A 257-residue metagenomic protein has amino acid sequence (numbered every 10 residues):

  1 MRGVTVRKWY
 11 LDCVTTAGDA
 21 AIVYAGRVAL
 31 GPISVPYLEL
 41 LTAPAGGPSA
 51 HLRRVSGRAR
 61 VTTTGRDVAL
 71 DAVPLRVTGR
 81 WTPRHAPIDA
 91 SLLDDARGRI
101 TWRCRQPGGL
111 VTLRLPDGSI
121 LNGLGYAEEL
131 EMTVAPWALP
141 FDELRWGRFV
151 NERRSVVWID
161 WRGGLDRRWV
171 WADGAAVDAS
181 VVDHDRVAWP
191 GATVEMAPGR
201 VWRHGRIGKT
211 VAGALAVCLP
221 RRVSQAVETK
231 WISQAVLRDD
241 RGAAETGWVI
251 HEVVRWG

Functional and structural regions predicted by a protein language model:
M1-G257: Structured soluble/peripheral alpha/beta segments that form catalytic or ligand/cofactor-binding pockets
